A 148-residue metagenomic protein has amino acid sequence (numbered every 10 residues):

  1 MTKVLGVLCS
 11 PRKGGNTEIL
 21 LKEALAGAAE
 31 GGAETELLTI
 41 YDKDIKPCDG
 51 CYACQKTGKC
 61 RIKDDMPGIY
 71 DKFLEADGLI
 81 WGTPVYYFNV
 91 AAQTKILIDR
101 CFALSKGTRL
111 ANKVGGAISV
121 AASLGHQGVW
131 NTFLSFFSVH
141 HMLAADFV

Functional and structural regions predicted by a protein language model:
T2-G31: N-terminal beta1-alpha1 ligand-phosphate binding loop
C9-G14, K46-Q55, D77: Cysteine-centered iron-sulfur cluster-binding motifs in ferredoxin-type domains/subunits of redox enzymes
A33-K43: A short beta-strand-loop structural module common to alpha/beta enzyme folds
E34-E36, K59, L143: Conserved beta-strand segments of alpha/beta enzyme cores
K43-Y70: Cysteine-cluster motifs in flexible loop/terminal segments that predominantly coordinate metals
R61-D146: Helix-loop-strand module that forms the ligand-binding subsite of alpha/beta enzymes
